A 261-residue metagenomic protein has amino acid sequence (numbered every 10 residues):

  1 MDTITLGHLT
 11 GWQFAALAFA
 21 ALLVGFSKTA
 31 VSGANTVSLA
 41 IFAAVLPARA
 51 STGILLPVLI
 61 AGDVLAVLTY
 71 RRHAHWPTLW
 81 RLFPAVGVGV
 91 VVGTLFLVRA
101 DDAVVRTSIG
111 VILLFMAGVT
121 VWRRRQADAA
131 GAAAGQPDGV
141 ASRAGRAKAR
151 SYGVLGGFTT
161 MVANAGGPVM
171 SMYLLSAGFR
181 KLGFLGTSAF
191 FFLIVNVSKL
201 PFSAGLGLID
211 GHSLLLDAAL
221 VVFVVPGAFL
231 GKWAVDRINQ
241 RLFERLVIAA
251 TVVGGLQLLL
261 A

Functional and structural regions predicted by a protein language model:
M1-W12: Short, strongly hydrophobic alpha-helical membrane anchors
Q13-W80, G153-G157, G167-K232: Small-residue-rich hydrophobic segments that form or flank transmembrane alpha-helices in multi-pass membrane proteins
R49-S51, V92-L97, D102, R106 (+3 more regions): Hydrophobic alpha-helical transmembrane segments in multi-pass integral membrane proteins
L65-A74, S108-V140, K232-W233, V253-A261: Transmembrane helix exit motif
A74-R123: Glycine/small-residue-rich loop that forms an oxyanion/phosphate-binding "nest" at active or ligand-binding sites
H75-V86, S108-G110, R146, R150-G153 (+2 more regions): Cytoplasmic-side transmembrane-helix entry/capping segments in multi-pass membrane proteins
F115-L185: Membrane-embedded helical hairpins/re-entrant loop segments and their flanking transmembrane helices within multi-pass
F229-A250: Interfacial loop-to-transmembrane junctions
